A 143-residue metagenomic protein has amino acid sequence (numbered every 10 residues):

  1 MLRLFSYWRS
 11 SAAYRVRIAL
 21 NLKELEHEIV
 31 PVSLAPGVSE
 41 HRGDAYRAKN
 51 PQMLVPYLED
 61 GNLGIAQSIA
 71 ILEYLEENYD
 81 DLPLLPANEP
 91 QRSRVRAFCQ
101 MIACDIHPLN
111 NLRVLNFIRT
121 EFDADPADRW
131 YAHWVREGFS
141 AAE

Functional and structural regions predicted by a protein language model:
M1-P126: GST-like domain detector, emphasizing the conserved glutathione-binding G-site in the N-terminal thioredoxin-like
D128-E143: Amphipathic alpha-helical packing segments from all-alpha helical-bundle domains
